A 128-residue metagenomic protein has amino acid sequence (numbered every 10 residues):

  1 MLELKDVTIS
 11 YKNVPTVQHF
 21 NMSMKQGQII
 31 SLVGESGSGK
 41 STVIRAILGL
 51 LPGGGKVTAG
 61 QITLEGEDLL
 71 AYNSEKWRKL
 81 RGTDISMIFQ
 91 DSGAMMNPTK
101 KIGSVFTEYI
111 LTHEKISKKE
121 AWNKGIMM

Functional and structural regions predicted by a protein language model:
L4-V7, P15-I30, G60: Conserved beta-strand
K12, G49-G53, Y72, K100 (+1 more regions): ABC-type ATPase nucleotide-binding domains, specifically the catalytic core motifs of the NBD
I30, S41-G54: Short, conserved post-Walker A segment of ABC-type ATPase nucleotide-binding domains
V33-E35: The feature captures the beta-strand-to-loop junction immediately N-terminal to the Walker
G55, M87, S92-S104: Conserved catalytic motifs of ABC-family nucleotide-binding domains
V57-D68, K124: Conserved ABC transporter NBD signature motif
L69-S86, T112, K118: ABC ATPase NBD coupling module
K119-M128: ABC ATPase nucleotide-binding domain helical subdomain, centered on the C-loop/LSGGQ "ABC signature"
